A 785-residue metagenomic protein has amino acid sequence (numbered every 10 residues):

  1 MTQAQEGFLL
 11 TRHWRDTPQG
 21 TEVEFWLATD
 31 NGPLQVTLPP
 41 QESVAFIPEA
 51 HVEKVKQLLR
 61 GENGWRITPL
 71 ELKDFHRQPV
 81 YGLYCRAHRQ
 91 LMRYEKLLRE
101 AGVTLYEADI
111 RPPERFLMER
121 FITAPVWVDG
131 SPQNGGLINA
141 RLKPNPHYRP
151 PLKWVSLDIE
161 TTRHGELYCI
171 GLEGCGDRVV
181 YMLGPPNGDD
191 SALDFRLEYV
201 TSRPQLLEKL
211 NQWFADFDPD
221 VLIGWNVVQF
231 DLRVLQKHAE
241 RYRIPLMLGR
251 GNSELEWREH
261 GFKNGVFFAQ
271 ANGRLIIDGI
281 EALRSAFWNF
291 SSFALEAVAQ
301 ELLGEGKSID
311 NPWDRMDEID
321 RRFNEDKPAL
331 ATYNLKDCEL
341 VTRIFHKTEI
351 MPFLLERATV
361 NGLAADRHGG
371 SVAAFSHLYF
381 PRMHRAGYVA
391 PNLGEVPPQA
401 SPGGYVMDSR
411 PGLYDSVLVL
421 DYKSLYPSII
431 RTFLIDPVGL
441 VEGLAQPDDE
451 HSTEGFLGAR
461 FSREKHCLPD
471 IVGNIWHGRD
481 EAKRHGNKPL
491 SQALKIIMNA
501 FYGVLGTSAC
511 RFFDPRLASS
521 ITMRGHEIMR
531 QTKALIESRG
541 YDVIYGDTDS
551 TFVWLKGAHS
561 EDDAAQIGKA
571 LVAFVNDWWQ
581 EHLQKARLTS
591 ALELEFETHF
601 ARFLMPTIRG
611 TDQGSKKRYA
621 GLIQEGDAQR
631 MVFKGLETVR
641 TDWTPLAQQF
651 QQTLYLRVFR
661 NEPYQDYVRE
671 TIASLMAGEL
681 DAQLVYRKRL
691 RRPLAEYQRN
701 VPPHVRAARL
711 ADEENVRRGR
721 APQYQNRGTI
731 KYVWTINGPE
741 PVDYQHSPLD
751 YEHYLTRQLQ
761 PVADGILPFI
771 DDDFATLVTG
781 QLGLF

Functional and structural regions predicted by a protein language model:
M1-D218, L335-K336, L340-T359, L363-G403 (+5 more regions): DnaQ-like (DEDDh/DEDDy) 3′-5′ exonuclease domain used for proofreading and 3′-end trimming on nucleic acids
R15-T29, F345, M351, L355-T359 (+8 more regions): DNA-dependent DNA polymerase catalytic subunits
L157, S191-R196, D216-V221, I280-E281 (+7 more regions): Glycine- and acidic
E166-L167, V227, L232-H238, I429-I430 (+2 more regions): A short acidic (Asp/Glu
A192-L197, T201, D218, L222 (+2 more regions): Active-site-proximal helix-loop-helix substrate-binding element of RNase H-like nuclease domains
L210-V234: Proline-aspartate-enriched helix->loop->beta-strand connector
M247, R274, V298-L302, G306-R385 (+2 more regions): Mixed-charge, glycine-rich, non-catalytic linkers/tails in nucleic-acid processing enzymes
